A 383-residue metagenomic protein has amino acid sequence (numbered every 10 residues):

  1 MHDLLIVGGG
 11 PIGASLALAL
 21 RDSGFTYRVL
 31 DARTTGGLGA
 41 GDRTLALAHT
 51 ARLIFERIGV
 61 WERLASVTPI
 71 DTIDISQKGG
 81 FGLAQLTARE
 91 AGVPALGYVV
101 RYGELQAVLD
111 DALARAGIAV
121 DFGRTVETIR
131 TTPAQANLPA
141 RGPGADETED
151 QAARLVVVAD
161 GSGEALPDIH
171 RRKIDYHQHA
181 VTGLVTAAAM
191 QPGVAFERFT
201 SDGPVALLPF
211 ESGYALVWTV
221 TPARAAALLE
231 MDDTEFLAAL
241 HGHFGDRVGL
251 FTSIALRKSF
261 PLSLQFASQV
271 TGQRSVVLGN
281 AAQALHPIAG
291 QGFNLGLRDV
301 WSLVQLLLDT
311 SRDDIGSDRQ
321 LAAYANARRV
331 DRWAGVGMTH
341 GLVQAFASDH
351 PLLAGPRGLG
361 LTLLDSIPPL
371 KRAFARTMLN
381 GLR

Functional and structural regions predicted by a protein language model:
H2-V29: N-terminal Rossmann-like FAD-binding beta1-loop-alpha1 element of flavoenzymes
R21-R43: Glycine-rich FAD pyrophosphate-binding loop
R43-A65: N-terminal glycine-rich dinucleotide-binding loop that anchors FAD/FMN and/or NAD(P) in oxidoreductases
F55, E149, L155-G249, I254-R257: Conserved FAD-binding catalytic core of PHBH/FMO-like flavoproteins
R57, S66-D168, I174-L184, A188: Conserved N-terminal helical subregion
L228-G316: FAD/FMN-dependent oxidoreductases across multiple families
Q305-R383: C-terminal helical "tail/cap" subdomain of flavin- and related membrane-associated enzymes
